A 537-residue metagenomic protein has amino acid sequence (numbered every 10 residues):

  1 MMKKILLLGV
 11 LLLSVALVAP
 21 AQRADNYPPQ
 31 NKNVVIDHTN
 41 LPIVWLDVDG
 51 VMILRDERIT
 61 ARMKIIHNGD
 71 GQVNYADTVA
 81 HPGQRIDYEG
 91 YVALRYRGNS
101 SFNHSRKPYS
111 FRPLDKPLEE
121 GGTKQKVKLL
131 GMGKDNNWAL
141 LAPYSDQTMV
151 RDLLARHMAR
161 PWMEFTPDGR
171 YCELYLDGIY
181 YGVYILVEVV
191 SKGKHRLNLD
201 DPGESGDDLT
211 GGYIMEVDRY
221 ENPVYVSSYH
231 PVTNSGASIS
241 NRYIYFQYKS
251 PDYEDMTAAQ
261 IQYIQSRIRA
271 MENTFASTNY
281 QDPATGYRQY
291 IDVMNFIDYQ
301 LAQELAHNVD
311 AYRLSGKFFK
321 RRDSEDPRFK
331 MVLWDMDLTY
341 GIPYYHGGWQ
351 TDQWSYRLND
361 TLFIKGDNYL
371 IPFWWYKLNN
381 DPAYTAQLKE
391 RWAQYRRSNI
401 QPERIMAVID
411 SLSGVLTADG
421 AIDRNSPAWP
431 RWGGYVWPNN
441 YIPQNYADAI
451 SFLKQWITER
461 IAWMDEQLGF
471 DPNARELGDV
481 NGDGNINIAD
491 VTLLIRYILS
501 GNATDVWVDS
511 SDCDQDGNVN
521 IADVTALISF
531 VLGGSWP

Functional and structural regions predicted by a protein language model:
I5-V15: Sec-dependent N-terminal signal peptides
L17-A21: Sec/Tat signal peptide C-region and signal peptidase I cleavage site
Q22-V150: Conserved NTP-binding catalytic cores of kinases and kinase-like/nucleotidyltransferase enzymes across multiple kinase
N33, N40-P42, M52-L54, R58-I59 (+5 more regions): Middle-to-C-terminal accessory/interaction subdomains
M63-V79, V150-E164, Q262, S266-A276: Zn2+-dependent metallopeptidase catalytic core
P108-R112, N136-A142, M149, H157 (+10 more regions): Structural recognition of the beta-strand scaffold that forms the well-ordered cores of secreted hydrolase catalytic
R112-L118, K126-P143, M163-P167, I179-L301 (+1 more regions): Internal "kinase-insert"/substrate-recognition segments embedded within catalytic cores of ATP-dependent enzymes
F470-P537: Cellulosome-associated attachment modules in secreted, modular CAZymes
